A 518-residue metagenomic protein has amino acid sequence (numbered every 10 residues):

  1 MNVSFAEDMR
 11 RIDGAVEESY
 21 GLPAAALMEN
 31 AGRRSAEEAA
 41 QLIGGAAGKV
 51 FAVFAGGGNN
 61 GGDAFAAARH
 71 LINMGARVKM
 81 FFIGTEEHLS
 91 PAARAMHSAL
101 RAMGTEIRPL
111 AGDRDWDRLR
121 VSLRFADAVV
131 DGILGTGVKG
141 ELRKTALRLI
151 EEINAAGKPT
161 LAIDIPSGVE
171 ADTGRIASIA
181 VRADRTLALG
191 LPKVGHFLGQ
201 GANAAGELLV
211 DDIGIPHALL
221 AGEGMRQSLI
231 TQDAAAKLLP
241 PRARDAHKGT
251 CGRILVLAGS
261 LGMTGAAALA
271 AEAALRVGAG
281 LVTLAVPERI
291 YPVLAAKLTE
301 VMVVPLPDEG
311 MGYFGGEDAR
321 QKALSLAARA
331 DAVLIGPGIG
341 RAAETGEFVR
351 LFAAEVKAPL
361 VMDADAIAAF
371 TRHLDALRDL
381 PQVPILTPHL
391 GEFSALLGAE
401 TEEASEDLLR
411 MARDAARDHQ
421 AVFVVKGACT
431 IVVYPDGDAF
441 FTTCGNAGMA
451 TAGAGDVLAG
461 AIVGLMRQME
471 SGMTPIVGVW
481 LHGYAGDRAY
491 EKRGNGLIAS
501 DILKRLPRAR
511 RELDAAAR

Functional and structural regions predicted by a protein language model:
M1-I83, S90, R185, H196-L360 (+2 more regions): Small-residue (G/A/S/T)-rich helix-start motifs and N-terminal tracts that mark the onset
E37-I133, E141-I163, V356: Nucleotide and nucleotide-moiety/phosphate-recognizing core
R94-H97, L123-R124, I176-S178, K297-V301 (+1 more regions): Short low-complexity, flexible loop/linker segments enriched in glycine and/or proline with clustered acidic
S98-T105, D131-G135, V301-D308, G445-G448: Short, structured secondary-structure boundary patches
G112-W116, I165-A171, V194, A366-F370: Short acidic loop-to-helix transition motifs that present clustered carboxylates
D127-A128, I133-M225: Internal gly/pro-rich beta-alpha loop/helix module that stabilizes soluble enzyme cofactors or their anionic handles
